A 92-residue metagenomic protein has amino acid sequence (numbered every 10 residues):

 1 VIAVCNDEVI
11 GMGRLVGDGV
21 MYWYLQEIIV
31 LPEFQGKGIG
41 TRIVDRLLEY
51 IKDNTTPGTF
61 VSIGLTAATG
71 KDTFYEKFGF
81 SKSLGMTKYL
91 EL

Functional and structural regions predicted by a protein language model:
V1, L47, G64-A67: Conserved short hydrophobic patches within well-ordered secondary structure
V1-N6, I10-W23, E27-I28: A conserved beta-strand-loop-helix scaffold within acyl/acetyltransferase catalytic domains
F34, G38-R46: Conserved acetyl-CoA pyrophosphate-binding loop and the N-cap/start of the following alpha-helix in GNAT-like
T55-L92: Conserved active-site alpha-helix within GNAT-family acetyltransferase domains
